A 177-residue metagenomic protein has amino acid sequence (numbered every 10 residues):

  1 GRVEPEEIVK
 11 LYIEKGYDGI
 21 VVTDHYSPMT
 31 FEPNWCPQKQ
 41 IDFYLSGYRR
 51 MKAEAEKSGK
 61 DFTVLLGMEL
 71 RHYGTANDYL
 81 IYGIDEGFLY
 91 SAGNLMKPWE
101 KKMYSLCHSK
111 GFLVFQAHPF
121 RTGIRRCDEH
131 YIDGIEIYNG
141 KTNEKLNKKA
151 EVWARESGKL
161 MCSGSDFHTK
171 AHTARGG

Functional and structural regions predicted by a protein language model:
G1-K101, H130, G134-S157, T169-H172: A metal-dependent hydrolase metal-coordination microenvironment
R2, K110, F115-C127, N143-K145: Active-site-proximal loop/helix segments of hydrolase catalytic cores
G67-E69, A117, G164: Conserved beta-strand termini and adjacent loop/short-helix elements that scaffold enzyme active sites in alpha/beta
G93-R121: Internal catalytic-core helix/loop-beta-alpha segment that presents or stabilizes conserved functional determinants
F120, L160-K170: Acidic, metal-binding active-site segment of PIN/NYN-like and related structure-specific nucleases
A174-G177: Short, intrinsically disordered, charge-balanced linker/junction segments flanking boundaries in proteins
